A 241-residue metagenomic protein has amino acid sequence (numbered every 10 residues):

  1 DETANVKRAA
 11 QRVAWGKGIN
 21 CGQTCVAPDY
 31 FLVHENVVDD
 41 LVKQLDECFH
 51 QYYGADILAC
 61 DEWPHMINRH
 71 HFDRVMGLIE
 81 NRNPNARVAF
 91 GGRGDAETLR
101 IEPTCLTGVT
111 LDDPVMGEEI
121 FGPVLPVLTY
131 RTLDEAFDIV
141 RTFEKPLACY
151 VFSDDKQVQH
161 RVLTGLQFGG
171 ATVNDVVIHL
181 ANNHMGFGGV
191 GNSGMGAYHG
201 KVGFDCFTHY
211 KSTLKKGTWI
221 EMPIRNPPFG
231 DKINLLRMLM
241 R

Functional and structural regions predicted by a protein language model:
D1-T110, V173, L235, M240-R241: ALDH superfamily catalytic-core signature
R100-R241: Conserved C-terminal structural/oligomerization subdomain of aldehyde/semialdehyde dehydrogenase
